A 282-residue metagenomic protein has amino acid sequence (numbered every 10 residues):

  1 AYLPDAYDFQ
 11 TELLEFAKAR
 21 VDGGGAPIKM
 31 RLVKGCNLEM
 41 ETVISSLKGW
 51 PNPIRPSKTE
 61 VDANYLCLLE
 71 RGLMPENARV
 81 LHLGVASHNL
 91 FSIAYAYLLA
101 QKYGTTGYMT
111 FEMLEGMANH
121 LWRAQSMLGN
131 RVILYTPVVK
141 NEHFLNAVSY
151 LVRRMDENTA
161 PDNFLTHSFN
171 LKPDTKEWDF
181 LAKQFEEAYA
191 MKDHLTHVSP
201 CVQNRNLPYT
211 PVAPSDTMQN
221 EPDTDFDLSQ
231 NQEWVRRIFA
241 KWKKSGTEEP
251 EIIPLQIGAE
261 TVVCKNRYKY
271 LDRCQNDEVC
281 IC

Functional and structural regions predicted by a protein language model:
A1-D216, P222: Positively charged, amphipathic and often flexible ligand-engagement surfaces
T166-C282: Short, structured beta/alpha segment
